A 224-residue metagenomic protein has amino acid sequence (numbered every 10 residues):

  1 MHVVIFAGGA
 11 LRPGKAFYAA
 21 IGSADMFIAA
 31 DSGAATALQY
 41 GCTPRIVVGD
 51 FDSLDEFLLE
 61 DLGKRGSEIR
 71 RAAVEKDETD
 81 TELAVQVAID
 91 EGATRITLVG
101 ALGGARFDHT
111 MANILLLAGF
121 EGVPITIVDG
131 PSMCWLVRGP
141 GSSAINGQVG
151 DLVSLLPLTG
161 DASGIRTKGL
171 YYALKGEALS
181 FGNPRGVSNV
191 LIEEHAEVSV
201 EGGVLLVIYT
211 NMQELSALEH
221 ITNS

Functional and structural regions predicted by a protein language model:
M1-L62: N-terminal beta-strand-loop-alpha-helix module at the start of alpha/beta ligand-binding or catalytic domains
F6, I28-D31, G49, R70-R71 (+2 more regions): General beta-strand structural signal in soluble alpha/beta enzymes
L38, I89-G92: Non-catalytic positions within long, well-ordered alpha-helices that form the structural scaffold/packing of enzyme
I69-D90: Short phosphate-binding loop-to-helix
F107-A118: Short Gly/Thr/Asp-enriched flexible loops that form oxyanion-binding sites at enzyme active sites
G119-C134: Short, acidic/small-residue loops that bind anionic groups at enzyme active sites
S132, V137-S224: Long, charged alpha-helical interface segments
